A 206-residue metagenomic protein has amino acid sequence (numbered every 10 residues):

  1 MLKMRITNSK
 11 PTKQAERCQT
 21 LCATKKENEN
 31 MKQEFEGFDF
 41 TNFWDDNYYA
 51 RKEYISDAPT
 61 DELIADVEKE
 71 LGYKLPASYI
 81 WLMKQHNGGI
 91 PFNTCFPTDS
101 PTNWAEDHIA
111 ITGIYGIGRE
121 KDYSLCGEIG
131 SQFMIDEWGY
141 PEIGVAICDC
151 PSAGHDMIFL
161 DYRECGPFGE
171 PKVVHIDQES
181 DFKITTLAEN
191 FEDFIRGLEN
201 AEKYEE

Functional and structural regions predicted by a protein language model:
M1-M4: Methionine residue identity
P11-R17: Cationic, low-complexity basic patches in intrinsically disordered or flexible, solvent-exposed regions
N28-S152, E202-E206: A surface-exposed partner-binding patch
I158-C165: Low-complexity, glycine/alanine/valine/leucine- and proline-rich hydrophobic stretches
G169-H175: Short aromatic-glycine-(Arg/Gly/Cys) micro-motifs in beta-strand/loop hairpins
H175-F182: Short, solvent-exposed aromatic-acidic interface loops
A188-F191: Compact, glycine/acidic-enriched structural inserts
